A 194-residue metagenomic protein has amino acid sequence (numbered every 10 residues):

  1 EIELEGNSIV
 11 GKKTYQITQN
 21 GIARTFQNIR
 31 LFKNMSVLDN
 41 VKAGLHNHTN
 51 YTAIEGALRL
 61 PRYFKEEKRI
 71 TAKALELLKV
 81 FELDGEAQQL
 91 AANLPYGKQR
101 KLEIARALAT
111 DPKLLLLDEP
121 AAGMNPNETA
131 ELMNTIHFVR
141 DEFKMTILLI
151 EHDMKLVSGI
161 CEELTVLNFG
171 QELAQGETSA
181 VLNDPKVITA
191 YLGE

Functional and structural regions predicted by a protein language model:
E1-E194: Glycine-rich phosphate-binding loops of nucleotide-dependent enzymes
